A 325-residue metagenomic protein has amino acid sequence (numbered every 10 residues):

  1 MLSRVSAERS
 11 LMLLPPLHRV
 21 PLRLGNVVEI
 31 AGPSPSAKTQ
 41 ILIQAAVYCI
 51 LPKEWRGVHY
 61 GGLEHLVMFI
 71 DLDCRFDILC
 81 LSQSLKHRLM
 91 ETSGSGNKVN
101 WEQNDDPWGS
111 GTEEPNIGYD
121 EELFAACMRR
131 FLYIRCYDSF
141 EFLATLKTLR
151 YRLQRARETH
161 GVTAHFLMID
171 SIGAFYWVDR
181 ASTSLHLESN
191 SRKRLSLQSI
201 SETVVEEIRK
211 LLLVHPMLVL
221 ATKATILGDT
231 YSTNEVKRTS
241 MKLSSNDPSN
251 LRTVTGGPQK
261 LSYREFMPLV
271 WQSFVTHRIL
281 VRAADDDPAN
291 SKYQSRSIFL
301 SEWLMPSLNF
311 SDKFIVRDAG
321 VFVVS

Functional and structural regions predicted by a protein language model:
M1-Q103, S110-N116: The Walker A/P-loop phosphate-binding site
V5-L13, P35, F140, K147-A156 (+1 more regions): Preference for well-ordered, secondary-structure-rich cores of eukaryotic proteins
L22, H59-L63, C74, F124-A126 (+4 more regions): Intrinsically disordered, low-complexity regulatory regions enriched in Ser/Pro/Gly/Thr and acidic residues
N26, K38, D77, C127 (+5 more regions): Helical mechanochemical/support elements of P-loop NTPase systems and associated helical scaffolds
A37-K38, F76-I78, F140-L143, A174-W177 (+3 more regions): Eukaryotic short linear interaction motifs
R56-Y60, E91-D120, S232-Q259: Intrinsically disordered, low-complexity domain-flanking/linker segments in eukaryotic proteins, enriched
L63-E188: Conserved inter-motif catalytic segment of the P-loop NTP-binding fold
S196-S325: Phosphate-binding/switch region of NTP-binding enzymes
